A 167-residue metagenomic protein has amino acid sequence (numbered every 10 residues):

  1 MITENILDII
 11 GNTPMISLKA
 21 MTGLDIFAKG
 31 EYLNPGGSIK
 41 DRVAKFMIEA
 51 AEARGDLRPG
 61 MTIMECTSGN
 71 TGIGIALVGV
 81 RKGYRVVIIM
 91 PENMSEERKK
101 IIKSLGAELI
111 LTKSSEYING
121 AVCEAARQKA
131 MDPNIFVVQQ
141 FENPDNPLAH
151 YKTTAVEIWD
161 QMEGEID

Functional and structural regions predicted by a protein language model:
M1-D167: PLP-dependent amino-acid enzyme catalytic core
